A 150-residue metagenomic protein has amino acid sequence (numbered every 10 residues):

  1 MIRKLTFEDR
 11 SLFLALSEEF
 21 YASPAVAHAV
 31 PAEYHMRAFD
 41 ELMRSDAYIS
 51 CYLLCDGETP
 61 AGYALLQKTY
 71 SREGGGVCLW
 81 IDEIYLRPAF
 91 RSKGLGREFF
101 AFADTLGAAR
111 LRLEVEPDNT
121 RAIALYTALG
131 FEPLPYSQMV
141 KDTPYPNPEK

Functional and structural regions predicted by a protein language model:
M1-A15: A short beta-loop-alpha structural element at the N-terminal edge of CoA-dependent acyl/N-acetyltransferase catalytic
L14, E18-E41: Conserved GNAT-fold acetyl-CoA-binding loop/helix
E41-L53: A short helix-loop-beta-strand connector motif used in the catalytic cores of GNAT acetyltransferases and, in some
C51-L53, T59-K68: Conserved beta-strand in the GNAT
I81-R91: A short, internal acetyl-CoA/4′-phosphopantetheine-binding micro-motif in the GNAT/acyltransferase core
F90-F102: Conserved acetyl-CoA pyrophosphate-binding loop and the N-cap/start of the following alpha-helix in GNAT-like
F100, L106-E116: Conserved GNAT acetyl-CoA-binding A-motif
R112-I123, V140-P146: Conserved beta-strand-loop-alpha-helix junction that forms the acyl-donor binding cleft
